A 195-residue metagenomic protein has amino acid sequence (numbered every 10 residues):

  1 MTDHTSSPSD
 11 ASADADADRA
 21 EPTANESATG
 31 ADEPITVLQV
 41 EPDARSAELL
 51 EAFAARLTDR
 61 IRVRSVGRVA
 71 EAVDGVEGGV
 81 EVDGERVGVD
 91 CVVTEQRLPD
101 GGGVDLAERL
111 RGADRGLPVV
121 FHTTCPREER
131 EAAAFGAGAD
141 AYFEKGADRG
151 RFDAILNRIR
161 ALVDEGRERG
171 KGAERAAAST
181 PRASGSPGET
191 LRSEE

Functional and structural regions predicted by a protein language model:
M1-G116, R127-G136, Y142-E144, D148-E195: Haloarchaeal acidic low-complexity proteome signature biased toward cell-envelope/secretome components but also
